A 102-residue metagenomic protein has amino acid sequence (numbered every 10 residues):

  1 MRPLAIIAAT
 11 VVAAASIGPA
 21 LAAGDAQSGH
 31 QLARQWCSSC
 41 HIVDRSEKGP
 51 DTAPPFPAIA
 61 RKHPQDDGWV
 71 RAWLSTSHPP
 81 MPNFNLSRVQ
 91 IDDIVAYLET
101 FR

Functional and structural regions predicted by a protein language model:
M1-A8: Bacterial N-terminal signal peptides that target proteins for export
A14-L32: Electrostatic cytochrome c docking/interface patches
G29, R34-V43, I94: The canonical Cys-X-X-Cys-His
H30, R45-A72: Gly/Gly-Pro-rich "capping" loops immediately C-terminal to redox-active cysteine motifs in periplasmic/lumenal
Q65-N85: Short Fe-S-cluster ligation motifs
N85-R102: C-terminal capping alpha-helices of c-type cytochrome domains
